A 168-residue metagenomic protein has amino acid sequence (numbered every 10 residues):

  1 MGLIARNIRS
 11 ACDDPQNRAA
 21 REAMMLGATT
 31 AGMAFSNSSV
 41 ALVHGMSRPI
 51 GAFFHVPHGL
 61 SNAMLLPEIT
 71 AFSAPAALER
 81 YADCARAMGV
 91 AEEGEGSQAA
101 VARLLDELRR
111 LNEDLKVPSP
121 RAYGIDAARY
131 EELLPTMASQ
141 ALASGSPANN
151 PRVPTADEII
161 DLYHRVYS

Functional and structural regions predicted by a protein language model:
M1-R110: Active-site segments that bind and position negatively charged phosphate/pyrophosphate groups
P67-S168: Mobile late-domain/C-terminal helix-loop "cap" segments that border catalytic sites or the cytosolic face
